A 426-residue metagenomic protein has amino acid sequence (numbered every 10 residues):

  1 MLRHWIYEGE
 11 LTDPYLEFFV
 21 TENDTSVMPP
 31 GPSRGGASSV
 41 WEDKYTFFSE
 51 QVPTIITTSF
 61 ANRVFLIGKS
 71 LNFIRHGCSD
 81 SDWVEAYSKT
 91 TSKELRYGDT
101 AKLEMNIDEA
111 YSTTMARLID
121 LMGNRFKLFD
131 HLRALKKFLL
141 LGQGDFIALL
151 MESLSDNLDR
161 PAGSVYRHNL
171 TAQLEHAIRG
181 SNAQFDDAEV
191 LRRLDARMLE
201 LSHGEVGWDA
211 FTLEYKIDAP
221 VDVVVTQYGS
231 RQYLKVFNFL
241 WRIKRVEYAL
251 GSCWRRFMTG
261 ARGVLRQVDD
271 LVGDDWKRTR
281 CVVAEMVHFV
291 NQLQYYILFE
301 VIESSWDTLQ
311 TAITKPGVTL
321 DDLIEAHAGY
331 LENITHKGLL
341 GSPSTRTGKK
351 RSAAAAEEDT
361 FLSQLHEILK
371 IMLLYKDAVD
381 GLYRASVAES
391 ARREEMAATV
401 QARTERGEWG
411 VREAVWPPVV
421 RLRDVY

Functional and structural regions predicted by a protein language model:
M1-Y426: Extended, charged interaction scaffolds in large complex subunits
